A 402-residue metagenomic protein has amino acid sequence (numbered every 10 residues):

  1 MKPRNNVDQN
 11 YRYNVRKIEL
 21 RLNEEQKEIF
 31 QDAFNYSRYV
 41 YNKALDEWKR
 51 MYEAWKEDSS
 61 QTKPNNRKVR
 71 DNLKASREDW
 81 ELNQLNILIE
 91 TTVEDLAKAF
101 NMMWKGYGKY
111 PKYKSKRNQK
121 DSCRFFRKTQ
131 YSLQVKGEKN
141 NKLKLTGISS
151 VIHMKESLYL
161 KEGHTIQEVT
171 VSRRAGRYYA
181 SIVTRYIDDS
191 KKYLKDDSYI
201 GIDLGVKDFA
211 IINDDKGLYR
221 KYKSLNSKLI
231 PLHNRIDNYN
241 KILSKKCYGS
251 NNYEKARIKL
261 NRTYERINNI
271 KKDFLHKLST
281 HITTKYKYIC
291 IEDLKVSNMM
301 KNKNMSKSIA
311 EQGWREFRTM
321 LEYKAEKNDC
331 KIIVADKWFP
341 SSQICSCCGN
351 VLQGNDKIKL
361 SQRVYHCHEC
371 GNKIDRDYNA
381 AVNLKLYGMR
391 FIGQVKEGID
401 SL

Functional and structural regions predicted by a protein language model:
M1-L402: Nucleic-acid substrate recognition interfaces
